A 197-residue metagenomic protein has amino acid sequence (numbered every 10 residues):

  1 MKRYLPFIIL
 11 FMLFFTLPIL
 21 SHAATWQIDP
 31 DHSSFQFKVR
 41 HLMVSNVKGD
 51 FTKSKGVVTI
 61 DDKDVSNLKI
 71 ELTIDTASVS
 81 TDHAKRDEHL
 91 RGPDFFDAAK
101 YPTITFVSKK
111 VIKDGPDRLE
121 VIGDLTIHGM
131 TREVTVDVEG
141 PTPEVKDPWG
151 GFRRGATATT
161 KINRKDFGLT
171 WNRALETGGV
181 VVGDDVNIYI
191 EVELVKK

Functional and structural regions predicted by a protein language model:
M1-I9: Bacterial N-terminal signal peptides that target proteins for export
I8-P18: Bacterial N-terminal signal peptides
H22-K197: Low-complexity, acidic/polar, glycine-enriched regions of mature
